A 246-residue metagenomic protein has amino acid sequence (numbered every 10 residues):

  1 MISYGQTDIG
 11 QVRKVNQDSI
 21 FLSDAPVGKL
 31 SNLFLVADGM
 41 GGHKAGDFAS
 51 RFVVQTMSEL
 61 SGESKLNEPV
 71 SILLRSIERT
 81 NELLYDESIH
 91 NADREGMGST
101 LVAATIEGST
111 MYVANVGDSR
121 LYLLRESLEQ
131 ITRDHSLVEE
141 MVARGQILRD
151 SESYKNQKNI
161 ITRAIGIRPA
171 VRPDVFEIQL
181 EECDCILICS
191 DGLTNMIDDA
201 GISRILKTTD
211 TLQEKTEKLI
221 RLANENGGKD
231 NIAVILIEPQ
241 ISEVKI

Functional and structural regions predicted by a protein language model:
M1-I246: PP2C/PPM-type serine/threonine phosphatase catalytic domain
